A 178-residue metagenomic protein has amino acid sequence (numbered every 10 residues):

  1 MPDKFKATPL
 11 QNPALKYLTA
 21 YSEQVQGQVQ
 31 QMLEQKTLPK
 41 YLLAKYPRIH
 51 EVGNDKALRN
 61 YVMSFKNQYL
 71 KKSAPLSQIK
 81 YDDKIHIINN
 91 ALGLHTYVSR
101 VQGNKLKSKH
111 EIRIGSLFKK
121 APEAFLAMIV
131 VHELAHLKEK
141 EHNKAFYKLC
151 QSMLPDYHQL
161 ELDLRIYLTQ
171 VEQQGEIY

Functional and structural regions predicted by a protein language model:
M1-A127, L137-Y178: Active-site-proximal or metal-binding-adjacent scaffold patches in catalytic folds
V130: Histidine-centered acyl-transfer/condensation active-site motif and its immediate structural neighborhood
E133: Walker B catalytic acidic pair
